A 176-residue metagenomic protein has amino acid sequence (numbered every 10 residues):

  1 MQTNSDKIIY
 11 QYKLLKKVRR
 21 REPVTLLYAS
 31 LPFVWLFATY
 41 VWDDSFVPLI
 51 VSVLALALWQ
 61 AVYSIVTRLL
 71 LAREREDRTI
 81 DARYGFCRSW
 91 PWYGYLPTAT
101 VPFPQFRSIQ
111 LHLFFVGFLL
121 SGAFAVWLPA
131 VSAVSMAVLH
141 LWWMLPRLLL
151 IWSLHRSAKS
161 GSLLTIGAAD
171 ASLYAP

Functional and structural regions predicted by a protein language model:
M1-K17, W90-Y93, I151-P176: Cytosolic/matrix-facing juxtamembrane and C-terminal tails of multi-pass cellular membrane proteins
Q2-F33, V41, I50: Extended, helix-rich scaffolding/adaptor regions
R20-S30, P104-F115: Select subsegments of transmembrane alpha-helices in polytopic membrane proteins, especially boundary-proximal
L26-E76, W143-L148: Hydrophobic alpha-helical membrane-embedded segments
V34-A38, F106-A133: Alpha-helical transmembrane segments and their membrane-interface junctions in multi-pass membrane proteins
I65-F86, S153-R156: Membrane-water interface of transmembrane alpha-helices
A82-R107: Short membrane-interface loop/juxtamembrane segments of multi-pass integral membrane proteins
M136-W142: Central hydrophobic cores of alpha-helical transmembrane segments in multi-pass integral membrane proteins
